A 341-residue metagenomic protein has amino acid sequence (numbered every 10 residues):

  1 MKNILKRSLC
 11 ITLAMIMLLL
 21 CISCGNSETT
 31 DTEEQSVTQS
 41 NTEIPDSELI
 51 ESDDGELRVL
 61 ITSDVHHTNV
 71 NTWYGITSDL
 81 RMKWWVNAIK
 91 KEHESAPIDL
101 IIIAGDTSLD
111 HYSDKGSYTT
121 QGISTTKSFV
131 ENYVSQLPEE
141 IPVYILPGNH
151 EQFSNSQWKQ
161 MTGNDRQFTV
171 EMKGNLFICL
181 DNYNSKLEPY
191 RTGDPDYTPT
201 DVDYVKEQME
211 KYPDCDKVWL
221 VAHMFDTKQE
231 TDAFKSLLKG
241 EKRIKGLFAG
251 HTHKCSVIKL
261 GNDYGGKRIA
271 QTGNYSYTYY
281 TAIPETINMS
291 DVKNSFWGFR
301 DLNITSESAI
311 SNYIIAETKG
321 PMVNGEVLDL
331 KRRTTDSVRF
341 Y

Functional and structural regions predicted by a protein language model:
M1-T12: Bacterial N-terminal signal peptides that target proteins for export
L20-S23: C-terminal motif of bacterial Sec signal peptides marking the signal peptidase cleavage site
G25-S27: Bacterial signal peptide processing site
D31-T120: N-terminal active-site segment of His-dependent metallophosphoesterases
E43, D53, D291-Y341: A short C-terminal boundary segment appended to hydrolase-like catalytic domains
P45-D46, E51, S113-K206, E210-Y212 (+2 more regions): Extended active-site neighborhood of metal-dependent phosphoesterases/phosphodiesterases
I61-S63, L100-D106, I141-N149, W219-H223 (+2 more regions): Active-site neighborhood of phospho(di)ester-bond hydrolases with catalytic His/Asp-centered motifs
